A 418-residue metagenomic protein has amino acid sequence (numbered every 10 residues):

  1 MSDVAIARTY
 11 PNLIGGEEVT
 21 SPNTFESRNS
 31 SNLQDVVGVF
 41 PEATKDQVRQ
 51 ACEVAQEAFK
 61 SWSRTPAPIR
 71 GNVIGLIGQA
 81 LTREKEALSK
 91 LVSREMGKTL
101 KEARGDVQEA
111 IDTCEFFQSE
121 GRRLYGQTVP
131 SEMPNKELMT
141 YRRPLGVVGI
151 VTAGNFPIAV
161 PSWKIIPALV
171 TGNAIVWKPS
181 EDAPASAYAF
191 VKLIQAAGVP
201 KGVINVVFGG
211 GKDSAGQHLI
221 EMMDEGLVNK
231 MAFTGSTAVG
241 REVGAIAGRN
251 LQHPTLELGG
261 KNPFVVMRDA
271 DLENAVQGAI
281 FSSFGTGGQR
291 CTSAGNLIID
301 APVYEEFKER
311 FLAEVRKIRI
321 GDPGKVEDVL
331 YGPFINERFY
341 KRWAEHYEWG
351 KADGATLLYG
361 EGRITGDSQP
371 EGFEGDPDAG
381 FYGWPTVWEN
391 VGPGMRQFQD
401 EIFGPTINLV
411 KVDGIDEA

Functional and structural regions predicted by a protein language model:
M1-V39, N72, L76, Q108 (+5 more regions): Terminal low-complexity tails and localization/encapsulation signals of metabolic enzymes
L33-L124, N135: Glycine-rich loop-to-alpha-helix module at the N-terminal edge of alpha/beta enzyme cores
Q34, R70, V92, C114 (+9 more regions): Residue-level signal for inorganic ion chemistry
R49-C52, G71-G78, S89, V107 (+10 more regions): Hydrophobic face of alpha-helices
G126-N274, V412: Rossmann-like NAD(P) dinucleotide-binding subdomain of oxidoreductase/dehydrogenase enzymes
A196-G198, A238-G392, G414-E417: ALDH superfamily catalytic-core signature
F398: Short, solvent-exposed loop/beta-turn-alpha elements that line the ligand-binding surface or hinge of extracytoplasmic
